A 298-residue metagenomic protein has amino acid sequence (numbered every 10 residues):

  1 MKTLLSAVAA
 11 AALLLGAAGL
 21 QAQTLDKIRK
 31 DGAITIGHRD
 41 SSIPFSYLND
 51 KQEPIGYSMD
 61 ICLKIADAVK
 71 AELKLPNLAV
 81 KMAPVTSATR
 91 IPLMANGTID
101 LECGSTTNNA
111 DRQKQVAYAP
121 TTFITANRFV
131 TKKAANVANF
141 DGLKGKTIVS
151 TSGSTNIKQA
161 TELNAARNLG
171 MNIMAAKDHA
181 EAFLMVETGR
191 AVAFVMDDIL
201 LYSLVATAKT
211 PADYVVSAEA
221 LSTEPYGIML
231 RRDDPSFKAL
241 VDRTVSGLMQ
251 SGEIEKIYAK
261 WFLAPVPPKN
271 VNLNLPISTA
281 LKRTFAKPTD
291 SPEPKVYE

Functional and structural regions predicted by a protein language model:
A22-E53, N136-V137, D141-K146, L281-E298: Immediate post-signal peptide segment of exported/extracytoplasmic ligand-binding proteins
L25, P54, S105, R112-T122 (+2 more regions): A structural signal for short loop-to-beta-strand junctions that line the ligand-binding cleft of periplasmic/secreted
R29-L101: Extracytoplasmic small-molecule ligand-binding "clamshell" domains of the periplasmic binding protein/Venus flytrap
T35, D40-P44, P54-A71, T107 (+2 more regions): Bilobed "Venus flytrap"/periplasmic-binding protein-like clamshell domains and structurally analogous long
D40, F123-T131, A206-V245, A264-K287 (+1 more regions): Periplasmic-binding protein-like
D60-A68, D141, K146-T147, S152-S154 (+3 more regions): Extended ligand-binding regions for polar small-molecule ligands
L63, L75-G142, L281-V296: Acidic, polar ligand-binding/catalytic clefts
A88-T89, C103-K114, K158-A166, M185-T188 (+2 more regions): A ligand-binding cleft/hinge motif common to bilobed small-molecule-binding domains
